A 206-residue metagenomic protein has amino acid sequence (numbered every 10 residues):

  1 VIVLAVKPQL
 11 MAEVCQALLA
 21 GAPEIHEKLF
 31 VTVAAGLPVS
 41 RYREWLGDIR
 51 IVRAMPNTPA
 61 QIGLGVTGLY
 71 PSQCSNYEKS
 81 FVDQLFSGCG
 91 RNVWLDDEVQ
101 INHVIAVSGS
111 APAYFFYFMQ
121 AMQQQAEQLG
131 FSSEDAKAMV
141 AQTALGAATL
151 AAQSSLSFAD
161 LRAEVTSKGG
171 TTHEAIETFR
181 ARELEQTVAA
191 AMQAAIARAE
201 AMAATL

Functional and structural regions predicted by a protein language model:
V1-L69: Rossmann-like NAD(P)(H) cofactor-binding subdomain of soluble oxidoreductases
A12, Q61-G65, H103-V104, A126 (+1 more regions): A short acidic, helix-capping loop that chelates divalent metal ions and anchors anionic groups
A12-Q16, S40, F116, Q124 (+1 more regions): Alpha-helical elements of the RecA-like P-loop NTPase motor core of helicases
R41-R50, V66-H103, Y114-Q153, R198: Internal alpha-helical scaffold of NAD(P)-dependent oxidoreductase catalytic cores
Q100-A106, F158-A163: Short pre-catalytic strand/loop immediately N-terminal to key active-site residues, enriched for Gly-Thr
A141-L206: NAD(P)-dependent Rossmann-like dehydrogenase/reductase catalytic/cofactor-binding core
